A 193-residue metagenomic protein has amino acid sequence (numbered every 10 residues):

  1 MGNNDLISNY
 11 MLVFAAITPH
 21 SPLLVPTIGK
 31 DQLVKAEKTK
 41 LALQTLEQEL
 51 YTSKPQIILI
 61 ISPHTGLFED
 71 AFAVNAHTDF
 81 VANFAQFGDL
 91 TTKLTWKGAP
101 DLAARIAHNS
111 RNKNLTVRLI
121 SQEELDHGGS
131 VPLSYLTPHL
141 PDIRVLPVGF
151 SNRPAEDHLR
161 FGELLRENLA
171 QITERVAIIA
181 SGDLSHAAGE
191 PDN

Functional and structural regions predicted by a protein language model:
M1-N9: Intrinsic disorder/low-complexity segments
L6, Q48-I57, N109-T116, H139-L140 (+2 more regions): Secondary-structure boundary elements
N9-N109, V117: A short aromatic-anchored loop/beta-hairpin motif
V13, I143-V145, V176: Structural motif
I58-I61, L119, P147, A177-S181: A structural signal for short, well-ordered beta-strand segments and their strand-loop junctions that often border
F68, F72-A82, Y135-L136, G162-R166 (+1 more regions): Short, surface-exposed, charged loop/turn segments at secondary-structure junctions
A104-H158: Internal, conserved structured core segments that host functional sites
G149-N193: Active-site beta-strand/loop microenvironment that shapes enzyme catalytic pockets
